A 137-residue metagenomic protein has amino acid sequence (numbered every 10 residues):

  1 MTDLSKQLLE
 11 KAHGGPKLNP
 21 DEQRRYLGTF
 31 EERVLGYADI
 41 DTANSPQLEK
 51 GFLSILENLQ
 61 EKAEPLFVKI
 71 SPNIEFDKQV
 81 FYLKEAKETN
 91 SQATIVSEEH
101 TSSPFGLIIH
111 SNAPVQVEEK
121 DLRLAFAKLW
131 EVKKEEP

Functional and structural regions predicted by a protein language model:
M1-N44: N-terminal, charge-rich interaction modules
L4, D77, A113-V115: Secreted/extracellular ectodomain signature
P20-Q23, L48-I55, S91-Q92: Short amphipathic beta-strand starts and helix->beta connectors
R33-L35, L66-V68, Q92-T94, G106: Structural motif
D39-E61: Short, composition-biased local secondary-structure segments
Q60-E75: Extracellular/luminal Protease-associated
Q79-L83: Short Gly/Thr/Asp-enriched flexible loops that form oxyanion-binding sites at enzyme active sites
K84-P137: Short basic, glycine-rich beta-strand/loop surfaces that mediate nucleic-acid
